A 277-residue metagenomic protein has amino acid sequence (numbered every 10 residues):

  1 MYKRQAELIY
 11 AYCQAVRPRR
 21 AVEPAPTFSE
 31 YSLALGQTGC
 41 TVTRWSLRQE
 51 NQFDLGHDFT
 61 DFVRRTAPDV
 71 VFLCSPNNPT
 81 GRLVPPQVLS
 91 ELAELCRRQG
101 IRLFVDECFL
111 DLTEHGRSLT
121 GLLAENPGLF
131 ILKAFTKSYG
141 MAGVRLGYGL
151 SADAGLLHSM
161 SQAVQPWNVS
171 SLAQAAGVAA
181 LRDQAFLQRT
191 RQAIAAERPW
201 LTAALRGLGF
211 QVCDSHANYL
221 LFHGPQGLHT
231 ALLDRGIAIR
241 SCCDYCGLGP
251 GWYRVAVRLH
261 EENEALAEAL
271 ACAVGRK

Functional and structural regions predicted by a protein language model:
K3-R19, G147: Conserved beta-loop-alpha segment that forms the PLP phosphate-binding cup at the N-terminus of a helix
E7, E30, G128-C213: PLP-dependent aminotransferase class I/II
Q14-A34: Conserved PLP-anchoring active-site segment centered on the Schiff-base-forming lysine
V22, V70-C74, F104, Y148-L150: Structural motif
G36, F53-A67, P79-S138: Active-site pre-lysine segment of PLP-dependent enzymes
Q87, D234-R235, D244-K277: PLP-dependent enzyme catalytic core of the Aspartate aminotransferase-like
A195, L205-G236: Conserved PLP-binding catalytic core of the aspartate aminotransferase-like
